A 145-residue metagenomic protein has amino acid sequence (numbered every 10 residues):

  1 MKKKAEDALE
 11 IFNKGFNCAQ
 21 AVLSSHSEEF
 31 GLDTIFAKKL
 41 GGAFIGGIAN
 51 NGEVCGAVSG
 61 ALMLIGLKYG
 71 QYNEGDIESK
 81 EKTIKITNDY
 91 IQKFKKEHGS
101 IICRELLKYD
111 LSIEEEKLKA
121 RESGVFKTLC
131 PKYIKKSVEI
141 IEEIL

Functional and structural regions predicted by a protein language model:
M1-K14: Polybasic, low-complexity association/targeting segments
C18, C55, C103: Short cysteine clusters
S24-E28, M63-G70, E139-E143: Short glycine/serine- and small hydrophobic-enriched flexible loop segments
S25-A43, Y109-E114: Acidic-glycine-rich active-site phosphate/pyrophosphate-binding loop
E29-K39, L67-I86: Phosphate-handling active-site elements
F44-M63: Glycine/serine-rich anion-binding loops at beta->alpha junctions that coordinate negatively charged ligand groups
G52, S79, F94-K95: RNase III-family endoribonuclease catalytic core
T83-L145: C-terminal binding/interaction regions
